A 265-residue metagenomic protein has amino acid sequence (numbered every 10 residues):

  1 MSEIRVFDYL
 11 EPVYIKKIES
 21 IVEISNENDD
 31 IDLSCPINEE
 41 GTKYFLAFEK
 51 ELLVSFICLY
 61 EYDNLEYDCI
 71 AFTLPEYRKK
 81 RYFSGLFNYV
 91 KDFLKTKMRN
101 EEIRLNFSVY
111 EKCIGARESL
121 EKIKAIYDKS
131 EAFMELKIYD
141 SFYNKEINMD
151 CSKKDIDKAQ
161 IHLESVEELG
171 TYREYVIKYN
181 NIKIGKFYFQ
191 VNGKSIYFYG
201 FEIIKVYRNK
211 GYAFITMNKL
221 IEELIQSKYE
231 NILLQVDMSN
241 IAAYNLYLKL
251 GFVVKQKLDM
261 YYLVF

Functional and structural regions predicted by a protein language model:
M1-D32, I126-N180: Short amphipathic alpha-helix that is part of the acyltransferase structural core
Y9, D30-G85, L94, V109 (+1 more regions): Conserved donor-binding loop and adjoining core beta-sheet/short helix segment in diverse acyl/aminoacyl transferases
K50-L52, Y62-L65, K112, Y127-D128 (+4 more regions): Short strand-connecting beta-turns/loops that link adjacent beta-strands
I70-K80, F201-N209, V236-D237: A short, internal acetyl-CoA/4′-phosphopantetheine-binding micro-motif in the GNAT/acyltransferase core
K79-F93, I203, N209-Q226, Y244-K249: Conserved acetyl-CoA-binding loop-helix of GNAT-fold acetyltransferases
S84, R99-E101, Y110-S130, K210 (+2 more regions): Conserved active-site alpha-helix within GNAT-family acetyltransferase domains
L94-K112, L224-Q235: Conserved GNAT acetyl-CoA-binding A-motif
T171-I177, K186-F201, R208-N209: Acidic/His-leaning functional-site neighborhoods
